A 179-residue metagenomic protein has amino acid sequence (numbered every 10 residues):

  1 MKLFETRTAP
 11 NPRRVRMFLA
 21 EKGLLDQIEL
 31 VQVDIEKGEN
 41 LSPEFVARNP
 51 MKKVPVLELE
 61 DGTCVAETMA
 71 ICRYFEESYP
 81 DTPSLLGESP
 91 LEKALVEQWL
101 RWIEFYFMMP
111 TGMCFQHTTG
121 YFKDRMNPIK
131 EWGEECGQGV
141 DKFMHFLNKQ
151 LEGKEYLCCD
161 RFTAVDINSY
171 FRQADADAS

Functional and structural regions predicted by a protein language model:
M1-E134: GST-like domain detector, emphasizing the conserved glutathione-binding G-site in the N-terminal thioredoxin-like
I103-S179: GST-like fold's C-terminal all-alpha helical module
